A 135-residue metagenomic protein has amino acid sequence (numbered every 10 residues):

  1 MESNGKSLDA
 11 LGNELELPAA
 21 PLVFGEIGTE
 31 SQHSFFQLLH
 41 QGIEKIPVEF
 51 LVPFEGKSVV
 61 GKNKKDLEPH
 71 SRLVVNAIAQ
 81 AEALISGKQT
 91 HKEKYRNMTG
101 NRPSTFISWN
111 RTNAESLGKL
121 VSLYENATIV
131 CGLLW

Functional and structural regions predicted by a protein language model:
M1-W135: A SIS-like phosphosugar-recognition module
